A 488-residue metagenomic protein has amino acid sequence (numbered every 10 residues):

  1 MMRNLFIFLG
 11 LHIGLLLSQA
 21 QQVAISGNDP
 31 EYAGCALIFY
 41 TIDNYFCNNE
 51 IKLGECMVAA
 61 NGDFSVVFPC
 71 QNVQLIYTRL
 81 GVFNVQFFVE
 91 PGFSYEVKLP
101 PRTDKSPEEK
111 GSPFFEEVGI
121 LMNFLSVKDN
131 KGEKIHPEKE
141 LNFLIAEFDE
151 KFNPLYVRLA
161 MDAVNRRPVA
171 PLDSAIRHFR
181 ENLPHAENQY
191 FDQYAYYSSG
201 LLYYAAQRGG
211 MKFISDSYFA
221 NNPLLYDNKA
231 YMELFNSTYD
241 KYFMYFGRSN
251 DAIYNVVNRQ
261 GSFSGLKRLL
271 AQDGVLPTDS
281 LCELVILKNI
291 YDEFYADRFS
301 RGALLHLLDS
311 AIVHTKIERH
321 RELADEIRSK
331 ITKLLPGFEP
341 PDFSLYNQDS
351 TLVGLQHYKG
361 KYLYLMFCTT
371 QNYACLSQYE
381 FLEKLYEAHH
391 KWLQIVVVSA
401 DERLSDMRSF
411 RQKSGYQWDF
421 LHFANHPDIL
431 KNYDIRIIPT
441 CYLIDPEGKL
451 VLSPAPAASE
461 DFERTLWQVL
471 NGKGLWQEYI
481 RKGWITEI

Functional and structural regions predicted by a protein language model:
M1-S26, I488: Bacterial Sec-dependent N-terminal signal peptides
Q21-E187, Y204-A205, G209-A220: A non-transmembrane, solvent-exposed segment enriched in polar/low-complexity residues
K267-E339, I488: N-terminal targeting signals for export/organelle localization
H320-L355, R464-T465, N471-G472, E478-E487: N-terminal "domain-start" segment that seeds a small globular fold
K359-G360, F367-K384: Conserved redox-active cysteine motifs that mediate thiol-disulfide chemistry, especially di-cysteine Cys-X(1-2)-Cys
L376-S414, N425-K431: Structural microenvironment flanking redox-active thiols in thiol-disulfide oxidoreductases
R411-E447: Short, internal strand/loop/helix patches that form the active-site neighborhood or redox-interaction surface
I437-T440, P446-E478: Non-catalytic, surface beta->alpha helical segment in thiol-disulfide oxidoreductase systems
